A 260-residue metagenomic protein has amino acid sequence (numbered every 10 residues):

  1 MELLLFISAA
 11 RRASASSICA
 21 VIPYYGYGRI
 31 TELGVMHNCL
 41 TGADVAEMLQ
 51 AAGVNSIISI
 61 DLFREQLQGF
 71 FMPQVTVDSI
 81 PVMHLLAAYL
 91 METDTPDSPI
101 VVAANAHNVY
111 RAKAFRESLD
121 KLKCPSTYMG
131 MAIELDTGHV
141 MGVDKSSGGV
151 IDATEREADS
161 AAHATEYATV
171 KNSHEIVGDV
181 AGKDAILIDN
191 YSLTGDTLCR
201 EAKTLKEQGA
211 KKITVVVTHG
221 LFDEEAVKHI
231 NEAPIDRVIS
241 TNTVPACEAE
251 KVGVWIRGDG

Functional and structural regions predicted by a protein language model:
M1-G260: PRPP-associated nucleotide enzymes
